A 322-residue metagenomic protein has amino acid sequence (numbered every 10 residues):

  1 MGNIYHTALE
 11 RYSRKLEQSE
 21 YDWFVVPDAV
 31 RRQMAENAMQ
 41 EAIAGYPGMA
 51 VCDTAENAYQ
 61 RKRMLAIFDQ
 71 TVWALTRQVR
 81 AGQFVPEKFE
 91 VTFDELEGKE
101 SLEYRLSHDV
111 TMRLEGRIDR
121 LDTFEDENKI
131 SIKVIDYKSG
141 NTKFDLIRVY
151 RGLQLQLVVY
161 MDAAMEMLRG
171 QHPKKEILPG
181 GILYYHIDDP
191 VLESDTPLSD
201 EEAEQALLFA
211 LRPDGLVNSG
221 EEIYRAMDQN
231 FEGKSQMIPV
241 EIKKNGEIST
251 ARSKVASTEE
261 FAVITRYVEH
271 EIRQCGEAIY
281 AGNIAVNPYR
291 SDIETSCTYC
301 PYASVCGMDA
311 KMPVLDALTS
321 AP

Functional and structural regions predicted by a protein language model:
M1-P322: Structural signature of nuclease core domains in nucleic-acid processing machines
